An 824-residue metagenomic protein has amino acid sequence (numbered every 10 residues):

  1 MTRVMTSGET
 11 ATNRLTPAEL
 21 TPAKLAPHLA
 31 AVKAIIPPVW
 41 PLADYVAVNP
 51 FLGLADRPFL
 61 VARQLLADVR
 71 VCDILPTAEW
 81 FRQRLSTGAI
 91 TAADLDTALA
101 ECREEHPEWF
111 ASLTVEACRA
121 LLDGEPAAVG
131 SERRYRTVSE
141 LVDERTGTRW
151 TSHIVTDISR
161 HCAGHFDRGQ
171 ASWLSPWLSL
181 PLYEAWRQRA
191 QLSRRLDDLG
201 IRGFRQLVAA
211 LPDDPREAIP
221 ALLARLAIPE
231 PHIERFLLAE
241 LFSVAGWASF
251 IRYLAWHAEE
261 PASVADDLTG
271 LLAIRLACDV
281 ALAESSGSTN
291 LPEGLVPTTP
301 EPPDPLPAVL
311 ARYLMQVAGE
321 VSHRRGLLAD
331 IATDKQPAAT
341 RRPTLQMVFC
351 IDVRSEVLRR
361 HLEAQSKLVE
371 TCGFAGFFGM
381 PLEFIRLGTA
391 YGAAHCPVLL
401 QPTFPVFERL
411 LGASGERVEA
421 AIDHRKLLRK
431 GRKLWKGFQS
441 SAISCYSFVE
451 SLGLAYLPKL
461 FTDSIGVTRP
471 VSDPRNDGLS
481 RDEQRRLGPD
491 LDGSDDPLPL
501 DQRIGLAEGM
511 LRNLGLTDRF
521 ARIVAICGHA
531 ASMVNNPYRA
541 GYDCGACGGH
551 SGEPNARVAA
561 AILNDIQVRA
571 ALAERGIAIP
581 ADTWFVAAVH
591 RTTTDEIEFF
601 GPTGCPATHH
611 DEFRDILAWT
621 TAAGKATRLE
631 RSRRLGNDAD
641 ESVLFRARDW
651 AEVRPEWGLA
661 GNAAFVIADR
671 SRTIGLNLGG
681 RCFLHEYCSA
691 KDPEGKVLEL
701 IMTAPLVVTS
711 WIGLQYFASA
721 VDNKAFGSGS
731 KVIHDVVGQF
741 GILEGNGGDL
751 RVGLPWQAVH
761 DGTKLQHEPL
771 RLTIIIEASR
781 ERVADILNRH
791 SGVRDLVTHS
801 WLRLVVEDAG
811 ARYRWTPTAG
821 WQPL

Functional and structural regions predicted by a protein language model:
T6, A11-P17, K24-R202, Q206-A210 (+4 more regions): Long, compositionally biased intrinsically disordered regions
A210, A218-C396: Structured, charged N-terminal subsegments at the starts of enzyme catalytic cores and at intra-chain domain/subunit
T333-A338, M510-G515, A521-R522, R648-P655 (+1 more regions): Generic recognition of flexible, low-complexity loop/linker segments
T340-P343, C350-R359, V369-F374, P381-F384 (+3 more regions): A long-range scaffold signal marking pre-active-site subdomains of enzyme folds
T344-Q346, G373-A375, F520-I523, N555 (+2 more regions): Structural beta-strand/beta-sheet cores of well-ordered domains, especially the beta-sheet scaffolds that support
K367-R417, R485-I523, G528-R614, N677-L678 (+1 more regions): Catalytic or ion-translocation cores adjacent to nucleophile or general acid/base/metal-coordination motifs in diverse
R409-R432, A571-G601, P705-L754: Conserved catalytic alpha/beta cores of large enzymes that bind or transform nucleotide phosphates and polynucleotides
G415-T517: Active-site cores of enzymes that catalyze phosphoryl transfer or operate on phosphate-rich substrates
